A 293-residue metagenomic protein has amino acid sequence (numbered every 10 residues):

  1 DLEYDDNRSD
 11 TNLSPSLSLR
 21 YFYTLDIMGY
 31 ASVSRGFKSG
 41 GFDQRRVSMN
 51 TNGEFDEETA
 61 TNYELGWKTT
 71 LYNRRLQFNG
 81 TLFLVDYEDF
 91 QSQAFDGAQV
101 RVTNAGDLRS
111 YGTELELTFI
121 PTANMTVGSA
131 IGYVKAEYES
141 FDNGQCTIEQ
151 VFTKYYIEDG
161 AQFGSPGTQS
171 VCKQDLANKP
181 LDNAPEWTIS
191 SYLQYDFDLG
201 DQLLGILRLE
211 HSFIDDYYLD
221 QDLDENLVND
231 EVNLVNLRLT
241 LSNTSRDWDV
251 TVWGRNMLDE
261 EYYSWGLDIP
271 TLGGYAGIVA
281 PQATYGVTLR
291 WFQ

Functional and structural regions predicted by a protein language model:
D1-T24, K135-E137, D142: Signature of Gram-negative outer-membrane beta-barrel scaffolds
L13, Y21-L25, T59, T69-N73 (+9 more regions): Outer-membrane beta-barrel strand-turn architecture
L13-L19, T51, T61-L65, Y111-L115 (+4 more regions): Hydrophobic, lipid-facing positions within transmembrane beta-strands of outer-membrane proteins
F22-S34, K38, D56-D142: Membrane-embedded beta-barrel scaffold of Gram-negative outer-membrane proteins
G29, L76-G80, V127-S129, I189-S191 (+4 more regions): Transmembrane beta-strands of outer-membrane beta-barrel proteins
V33-S39, R46, L71, L82-E88 (+7 more regions): Transmembrane beta-strands of outer-membrane beta-barrel pores
L84-D86, N104-Q221, R290-F292: Gram-negative outer-membrane beta-barrel transporters
S212-D220, L241-Q293: C-terminal beta-signal and adjacent terminal beta-strands/loops of Gram-negative outer-membrane beta-barrel proteins
